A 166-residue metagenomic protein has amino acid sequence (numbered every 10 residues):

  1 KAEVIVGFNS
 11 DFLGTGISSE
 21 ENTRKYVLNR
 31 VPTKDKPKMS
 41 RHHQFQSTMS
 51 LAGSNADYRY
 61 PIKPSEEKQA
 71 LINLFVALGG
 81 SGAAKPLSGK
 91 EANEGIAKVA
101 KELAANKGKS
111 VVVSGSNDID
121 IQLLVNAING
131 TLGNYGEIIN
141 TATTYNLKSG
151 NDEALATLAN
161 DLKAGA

Functional and structural regions predicted by a protein language model:
K1-A166: Cofactor-pocket helix-loop regions in the catalytic cores of large enzyme subunits
